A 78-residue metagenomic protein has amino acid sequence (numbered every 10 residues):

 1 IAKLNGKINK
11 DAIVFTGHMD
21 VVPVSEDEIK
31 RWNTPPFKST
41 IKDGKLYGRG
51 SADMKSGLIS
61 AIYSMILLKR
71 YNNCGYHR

Functional and structural regions predicted by a protein language model:
I1-R49, L68-H77: Acidic/His- and Gly-rich active-site-bordering loop/insert found across diverse amide/peptide-bond hydrolases
M54-R78: Acidic/histidine-rich catalytic neighborhood of metal-dependent amide-processing enzymes
